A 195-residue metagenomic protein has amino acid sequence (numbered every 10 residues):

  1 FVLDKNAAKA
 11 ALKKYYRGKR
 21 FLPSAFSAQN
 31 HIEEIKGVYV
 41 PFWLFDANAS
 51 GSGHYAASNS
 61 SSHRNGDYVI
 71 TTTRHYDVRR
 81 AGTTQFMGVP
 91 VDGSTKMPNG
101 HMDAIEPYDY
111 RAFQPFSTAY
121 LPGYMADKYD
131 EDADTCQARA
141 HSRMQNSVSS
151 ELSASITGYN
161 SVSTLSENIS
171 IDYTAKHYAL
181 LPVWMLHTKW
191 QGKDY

Functional and structural regions predicted by a protein language model:
F1-Y195: Charged, low-complexity helical/coil segments in non-catalytic cytosolic or luminal regions
